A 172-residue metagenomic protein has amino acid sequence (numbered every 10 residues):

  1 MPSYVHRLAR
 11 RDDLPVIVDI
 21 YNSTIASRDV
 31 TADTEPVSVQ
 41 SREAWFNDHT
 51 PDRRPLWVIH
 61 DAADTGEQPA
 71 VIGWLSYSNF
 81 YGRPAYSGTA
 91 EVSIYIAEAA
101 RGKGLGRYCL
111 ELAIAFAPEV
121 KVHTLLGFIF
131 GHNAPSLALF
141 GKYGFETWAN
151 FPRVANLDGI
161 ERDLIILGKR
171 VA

Functional and structural regions predicted by a protein language model:
V5-I17: A short beta-loop-alpha structural element at the N-terminal edge of CoA-dependent acyl/N-acetyltransferase catalytic
L8, E35-A99, L110-E111, F116 (+1 more regions): Acetyl-CoA-dependent GNAT
D19-P36, D48-H49: Helix-loop element at the rim of GNAT/NAT acetyltransferase active sites that forms part of the acceptor-substrate
I20, V120, K142-Y143: Structural motif
S76-N79, P84, L126-I129, G141 (+1 more regions): Conserved catalytic-core motifs of GNAT/GCN5-like acyltransferases
V92, L125-G127, L167: A structural signal for short, well-ordered beta-strand segments
G102-F116, A134-K142: Conserved acetyl-CoA-binding loop-helix of GNAT-fold acetyltransferases
A117-I129: Conserved GNAT acetyl-CoA-binding A-motif
